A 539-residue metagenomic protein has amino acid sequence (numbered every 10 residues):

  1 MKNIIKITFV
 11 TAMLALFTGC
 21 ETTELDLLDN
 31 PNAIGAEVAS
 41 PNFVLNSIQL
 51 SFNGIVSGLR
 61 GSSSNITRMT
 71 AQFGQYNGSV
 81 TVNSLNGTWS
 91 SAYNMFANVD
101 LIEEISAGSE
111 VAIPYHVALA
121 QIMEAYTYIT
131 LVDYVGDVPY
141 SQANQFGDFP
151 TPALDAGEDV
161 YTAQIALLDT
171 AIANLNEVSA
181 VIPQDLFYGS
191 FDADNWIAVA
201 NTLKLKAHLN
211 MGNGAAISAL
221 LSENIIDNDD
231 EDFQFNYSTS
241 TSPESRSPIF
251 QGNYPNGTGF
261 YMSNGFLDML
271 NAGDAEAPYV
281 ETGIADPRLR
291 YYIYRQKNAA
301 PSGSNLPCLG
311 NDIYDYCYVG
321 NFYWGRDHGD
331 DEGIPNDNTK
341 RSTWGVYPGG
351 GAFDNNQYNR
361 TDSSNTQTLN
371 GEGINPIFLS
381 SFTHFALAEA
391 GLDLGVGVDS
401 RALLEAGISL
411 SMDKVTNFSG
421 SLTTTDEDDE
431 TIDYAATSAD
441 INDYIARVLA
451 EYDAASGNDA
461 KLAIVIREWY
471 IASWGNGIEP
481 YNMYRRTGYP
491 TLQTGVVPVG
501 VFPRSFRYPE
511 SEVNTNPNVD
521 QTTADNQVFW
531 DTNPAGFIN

Functional and structural regions predicted by a protein language model:
N3-V10: Sec-dependent signal peptide recognition, specifically the positively charged N-region followed immediately by
C20-T67, G74, N83, A107 (+3 more regions): Membrane-proximal, proline-rich intrinsically disordered regions
A39, T67-S419, A455-A460, E468: Structured, solvent-exposed acidic/aromatic patches
S57-I66, G136-V138, E479-N482: Beta-strand acidic-aromatic groove motif in beta-rich domains, primarily in extracellular
H384, S411-N539: C-terminal functional modules
